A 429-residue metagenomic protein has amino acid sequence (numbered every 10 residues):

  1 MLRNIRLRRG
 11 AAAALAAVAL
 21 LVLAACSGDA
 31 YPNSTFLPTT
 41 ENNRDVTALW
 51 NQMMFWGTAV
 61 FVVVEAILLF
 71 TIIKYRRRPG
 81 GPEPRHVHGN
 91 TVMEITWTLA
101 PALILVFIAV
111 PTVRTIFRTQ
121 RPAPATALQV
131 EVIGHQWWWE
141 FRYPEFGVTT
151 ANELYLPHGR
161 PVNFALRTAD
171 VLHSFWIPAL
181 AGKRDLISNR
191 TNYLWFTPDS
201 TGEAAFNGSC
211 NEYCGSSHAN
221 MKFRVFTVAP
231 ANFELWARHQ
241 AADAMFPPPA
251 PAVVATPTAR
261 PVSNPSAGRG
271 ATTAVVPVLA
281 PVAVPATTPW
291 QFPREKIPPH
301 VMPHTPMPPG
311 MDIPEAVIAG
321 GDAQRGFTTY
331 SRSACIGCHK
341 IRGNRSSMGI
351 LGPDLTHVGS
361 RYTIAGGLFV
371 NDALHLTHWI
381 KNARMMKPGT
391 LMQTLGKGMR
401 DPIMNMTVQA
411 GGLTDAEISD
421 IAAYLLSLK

Functional and structural regions predicted by a protein language model:
L2-A14: Bacterial N-terminal signal peptides that target proteins for export
V22-A25: C-terminal motif of bacterial Sec signal peptides marking the signal peptidase cleavage site
S27-M53, I72-R325, T329-A334, G343-G349 (+3 more regions): Non-transmembrane, membrane-proximal soluble domains of secreted or membrane proteins
W50-V62: Alpha-helical transmembrane segments
F61-Y75: Alpha-helical transmembrane segments
H339: Helix-to-catalytic-loop junction in kinase catalytic cores
L428-K429: Short, solvent-exposed mixed-charge patches
